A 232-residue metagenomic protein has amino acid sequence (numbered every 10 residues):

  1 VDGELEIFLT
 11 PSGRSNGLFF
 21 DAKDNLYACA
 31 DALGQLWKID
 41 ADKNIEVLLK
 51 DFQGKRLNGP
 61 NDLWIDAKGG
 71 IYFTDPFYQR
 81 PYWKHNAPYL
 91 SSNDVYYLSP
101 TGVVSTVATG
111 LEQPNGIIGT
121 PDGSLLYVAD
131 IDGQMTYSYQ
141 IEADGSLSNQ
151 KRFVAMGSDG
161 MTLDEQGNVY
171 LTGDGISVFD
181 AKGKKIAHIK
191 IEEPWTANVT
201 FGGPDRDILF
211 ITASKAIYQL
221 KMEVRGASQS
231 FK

Functional and structural regions predicted by a protein language model:
V1-K232: Sequence-structural signature of mature extracellular/luminal beta-sheet repeat domains, prominently beta-propellers
